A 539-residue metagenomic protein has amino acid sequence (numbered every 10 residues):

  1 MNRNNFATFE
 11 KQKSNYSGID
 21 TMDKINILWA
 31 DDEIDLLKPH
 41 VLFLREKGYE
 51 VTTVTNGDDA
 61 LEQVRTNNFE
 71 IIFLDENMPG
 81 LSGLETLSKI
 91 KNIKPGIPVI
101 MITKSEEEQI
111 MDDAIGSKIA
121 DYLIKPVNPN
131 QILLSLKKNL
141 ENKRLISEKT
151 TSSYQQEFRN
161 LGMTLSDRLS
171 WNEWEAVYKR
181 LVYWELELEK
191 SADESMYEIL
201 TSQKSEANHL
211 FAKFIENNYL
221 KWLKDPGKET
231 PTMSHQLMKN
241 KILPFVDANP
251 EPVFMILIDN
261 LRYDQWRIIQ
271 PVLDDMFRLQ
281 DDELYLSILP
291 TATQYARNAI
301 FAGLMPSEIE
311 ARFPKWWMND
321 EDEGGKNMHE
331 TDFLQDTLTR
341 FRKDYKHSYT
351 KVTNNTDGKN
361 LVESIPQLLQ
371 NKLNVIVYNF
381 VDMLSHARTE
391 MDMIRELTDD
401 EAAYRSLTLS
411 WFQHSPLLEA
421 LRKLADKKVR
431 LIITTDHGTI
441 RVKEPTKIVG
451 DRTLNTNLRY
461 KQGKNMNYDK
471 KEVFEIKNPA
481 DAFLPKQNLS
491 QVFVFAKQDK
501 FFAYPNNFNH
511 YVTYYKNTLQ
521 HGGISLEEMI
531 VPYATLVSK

Functional and structural regions predicted by a protein language model:
E33, L42-F43, N77, D112 (+2 more regions): Feature captures the catalytic ectodomains and active-site-proximal regions of enzymes that hydrolyze or transfer
I34-T52: Two-component/phosphorelay signaling modules centered on CheY-like receiver
T55-D59, S82-E85: Acidic catalytic/metal-coordinating carboxylates
E62, L84-P95: Short amphipathic alpha-helix used as the core "switch/output" element in two-component signaling
N67-F73: Active-site beta3 strand of CheY-like receiver
D75, T103: Active-site residues of response regulator receiver
E85, E106-D121: Alpha4 helix (beta4-alpha4-beta5 surface) of REC/receiver domains from two-component response regulators
V127-L136: C-terminal output helix
